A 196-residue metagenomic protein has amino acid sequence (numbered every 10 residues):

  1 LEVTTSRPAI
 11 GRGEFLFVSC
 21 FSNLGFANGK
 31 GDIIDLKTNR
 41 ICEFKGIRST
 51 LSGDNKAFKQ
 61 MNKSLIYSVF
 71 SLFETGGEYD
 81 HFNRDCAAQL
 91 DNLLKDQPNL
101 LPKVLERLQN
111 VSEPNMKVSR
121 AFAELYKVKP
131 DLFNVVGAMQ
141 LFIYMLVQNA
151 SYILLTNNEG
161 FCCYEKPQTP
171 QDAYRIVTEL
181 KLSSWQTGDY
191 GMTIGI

Functional and structural regions predicted by a protein language model:
L1-A27: Acidic-basic catalytic patches of nuclease active cores, encompassing PD-(D/E)XK and other metal-cofactor nuclease
F17, D35-T38, G160: Low-complexity, compositionally biased segments
L24, I41, F161-C163, I196: Intrinsically disordered, compositionally biased, charge-dense segments
F26, G46-C163: Catalytic cores of nucleic-acid endonucleases
I33-R48: Conserved catalytic cores of phosphodiester-cleaving nucleases, focusing on short active-site segments
Y164-I196: C-terminal or late-domain output modules
